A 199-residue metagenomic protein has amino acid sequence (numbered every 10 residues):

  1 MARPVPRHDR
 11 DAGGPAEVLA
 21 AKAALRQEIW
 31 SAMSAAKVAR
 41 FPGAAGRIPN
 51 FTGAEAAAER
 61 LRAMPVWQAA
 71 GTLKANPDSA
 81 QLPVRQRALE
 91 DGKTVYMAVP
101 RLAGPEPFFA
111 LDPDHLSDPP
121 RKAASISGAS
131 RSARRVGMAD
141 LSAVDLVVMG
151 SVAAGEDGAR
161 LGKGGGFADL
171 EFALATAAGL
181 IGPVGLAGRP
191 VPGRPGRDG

Functional and structural regions predicted by a protein language model:
A2-A143: N-terminal active-site beta-alpha-beta segment that forms phosphate/nucleotide-binding and substrate-recognition loops
A16, P83, V136, L174-A178 (+1 more regions): Intrinsically disordered, low-complexity boundary segments flanking structured domains
I29, A139-G182: Active-site beta-strand/loop microenvironment that shapes enzyme catalytic pockets
D78, P100-R101, V152-A153, G166 (+1 more regions): Histidine- and/or cysteine-centered catalytic micro-motif in compact active-site loops
P83, G104-P107, G155-G158, D169-L170 (+1 more regions): Short, well-ordered, mixed-charge alpha-helical segments that flank or form enzyme active sites
Y96, V148, G188-P190: Hydrophobic/aromatic beta-strand patches that form the interior of the parallel beta-sheet core in alpha/beta enzyme
A178-G199: A cross-family acyltransferase "interaction/gating" segment
